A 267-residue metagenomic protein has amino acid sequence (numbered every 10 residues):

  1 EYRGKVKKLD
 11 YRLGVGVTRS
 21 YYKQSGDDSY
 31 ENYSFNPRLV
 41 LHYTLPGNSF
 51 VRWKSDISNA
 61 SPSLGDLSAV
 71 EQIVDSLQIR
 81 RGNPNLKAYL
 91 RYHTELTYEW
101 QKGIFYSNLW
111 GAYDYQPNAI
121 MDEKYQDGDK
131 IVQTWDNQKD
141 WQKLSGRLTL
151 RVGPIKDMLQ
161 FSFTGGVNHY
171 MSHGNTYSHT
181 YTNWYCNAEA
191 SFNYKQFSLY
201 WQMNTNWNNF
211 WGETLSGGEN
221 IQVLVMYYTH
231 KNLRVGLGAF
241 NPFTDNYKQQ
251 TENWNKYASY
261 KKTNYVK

Functional and structural regions predicted by a protein language model:
E1, K23-N32, L64-Q72, L77-R80 (+5 more regions): Outer-membrane beta-barrel translocator domains and adjoining extracellular loop/strand segments of Gram-negative
E1-D28, N32-H42, M158-V167, Y185-N208: Surface-exposed extracellular loop regions of Gram-negative outer-membrane beta-barrel proteins
Y2-G4, V17, L39-Y43, L86 (+7 more regions): Residues on the lipid-exposed face of transmembrane beta-strands in outer-membrane beta-barrel proteins
V6-L9, T44-N48, R91, Q101-F105 (+3 more regions): Outer-membrane beta-barrel channels and translocator barrels
E31-F35, L90-T94, G103, D140-G146 (+4 more regions): Residues that define the transmembrane beta-barrel architecture of outer-membrane proteins
G47, N59-N108, Y115, Q133-S145 (+2 more regions): Outer-membrane beta-barrel signature, preferentially recognizing the C-terminal barrel domain of Gram-negative
N59, Y228-K267: C-terminal beta-signal and adjacent terminal beta-strands/loops of Gram-negative outer-membrane beta-barrel proteins
G111-I120, V132-N206: Gram-negative outer-membrane beta-barrel transporters
